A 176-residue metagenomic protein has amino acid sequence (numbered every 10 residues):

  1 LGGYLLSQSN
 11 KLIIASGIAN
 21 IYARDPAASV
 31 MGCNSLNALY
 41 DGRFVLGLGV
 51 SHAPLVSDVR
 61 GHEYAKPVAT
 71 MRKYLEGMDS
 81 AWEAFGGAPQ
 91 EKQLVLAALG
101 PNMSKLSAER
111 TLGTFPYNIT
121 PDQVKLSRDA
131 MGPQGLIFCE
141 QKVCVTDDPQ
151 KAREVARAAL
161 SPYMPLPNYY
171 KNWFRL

Functional and structural regions predicted by a protein language model:
L1-L176: Active-site-adjacent structural elements that line small-molecule/cofactor binding pockets in enzymes
